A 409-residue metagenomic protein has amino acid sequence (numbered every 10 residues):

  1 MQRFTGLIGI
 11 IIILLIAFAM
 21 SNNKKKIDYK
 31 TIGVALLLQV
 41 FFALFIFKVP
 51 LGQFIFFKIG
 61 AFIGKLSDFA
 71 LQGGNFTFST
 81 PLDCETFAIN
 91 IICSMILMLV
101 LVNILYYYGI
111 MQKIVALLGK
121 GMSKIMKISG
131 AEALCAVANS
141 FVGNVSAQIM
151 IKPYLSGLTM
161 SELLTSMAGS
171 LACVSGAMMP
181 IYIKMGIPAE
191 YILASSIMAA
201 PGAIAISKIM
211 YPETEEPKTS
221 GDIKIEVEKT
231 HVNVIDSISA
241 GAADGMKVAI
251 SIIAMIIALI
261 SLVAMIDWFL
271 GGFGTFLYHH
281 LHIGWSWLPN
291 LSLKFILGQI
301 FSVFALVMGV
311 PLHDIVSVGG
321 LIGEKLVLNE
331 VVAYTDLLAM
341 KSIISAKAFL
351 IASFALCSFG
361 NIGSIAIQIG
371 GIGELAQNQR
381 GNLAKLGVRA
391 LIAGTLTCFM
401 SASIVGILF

Functional and structural regions predicted by a protein language model:
M1-I55, K229-I257, W268-F269, F273: Hydrophobic transmembrane alpha-helices of multi-pass small-molecule transporters
G9-S21, V34-I46, S94-I104, S175-I181 (+5 more regions): Hydrophobic core segments of alpha-helical transmembrane domains in multi-pass membrane transport and ion-translocation
G52, F69, G109-M111, K224-A240 (+1 more regions): Short, membrane-interfacial amphipathic segments enriched in basic
F69-Q72, F76-I128: Hydrophobic alpha-helical hairpins/lids featuring a short glycine-rich hinge
A116-M150, P217-S237, H279-I283, K294-L297 (+2 more regions): Juxtamembrane inter-helical linkers in multi-pass membrane proteins
I125-I183, G319-I404: Alpha-helical membrane segments and immediately flanking helix-loop junctions that form or couple to the substrate/ion
A200-V248: Long, contiguous bundles of hydrophobic transmembrane helices that form the permeation core of multi-pass
A243-K341: Transmembrane helical segments that form the transport core of multi-pass membrane transport proteins
